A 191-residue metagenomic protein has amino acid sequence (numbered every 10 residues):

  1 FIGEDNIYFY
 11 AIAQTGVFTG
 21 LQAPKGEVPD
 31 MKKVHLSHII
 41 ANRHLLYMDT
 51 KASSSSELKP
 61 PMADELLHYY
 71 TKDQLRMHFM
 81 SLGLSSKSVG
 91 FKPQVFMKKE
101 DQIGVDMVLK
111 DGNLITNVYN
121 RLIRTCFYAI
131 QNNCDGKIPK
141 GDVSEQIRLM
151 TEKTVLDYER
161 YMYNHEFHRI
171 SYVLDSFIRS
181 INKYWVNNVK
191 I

Functional and structural regions predicted by a protein language model:
F1-D5: A short glycine/serine-rich beta->alpha loop
A11, K33, P60-A63, K72 (+4 more regions): Alpha-helix initiation and N-capping motif
A11-Q22: Short active-site loop/helix that positions an aromatic residue
L21-K25, C134: Active-site catalytic pocket residues across diverse enzymes, especially alpha/beta-hydrolases
P29-L46: Long, charged, glycine-rich C-terminal linkers/tails
H44-V143: Catalytic adenosine-cofactor/nucleotide-binding cores of aminoacyl-tRNA synthetases and other
V105-I191: Helix-rich, typically C-terminal accessory recognition domains appended to large enzymatic cores
